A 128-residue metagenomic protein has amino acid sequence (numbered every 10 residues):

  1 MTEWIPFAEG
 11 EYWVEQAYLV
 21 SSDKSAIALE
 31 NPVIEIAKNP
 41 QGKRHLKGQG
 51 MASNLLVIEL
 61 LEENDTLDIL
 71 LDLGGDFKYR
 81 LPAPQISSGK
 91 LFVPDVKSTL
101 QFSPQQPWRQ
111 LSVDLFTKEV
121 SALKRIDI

Functional and structural regions predicted by a protein language model:
M1, Q41-I58: Charged, amphipathic alpha-helical segments
I5-K47: Solvent-exposed edge beta-strands and adjacent loop segments that serve as assembly or binding interfaces
V14-S22, E63-F77: Short conserved beta-strand and strand-loop elements enriched in small hydrophobics with frequent Asp/Gly
A17, A37-N39, M51-L55, D72-D76 (+1 more regions): Generic structural motif
E30-I34, R44-G50, D65, I69 (+2 more regions): One face of beta-strands
L61-D65, A83-P84: "Short basic amphipathic alpha-helical interaction patches in structured regions
L70-L111: Short beta-strand and beta-hairpin "edge-sheet" elements
P107-I128: C-terminal partner/receptor-binding element of secreted or periplasmic proteins
